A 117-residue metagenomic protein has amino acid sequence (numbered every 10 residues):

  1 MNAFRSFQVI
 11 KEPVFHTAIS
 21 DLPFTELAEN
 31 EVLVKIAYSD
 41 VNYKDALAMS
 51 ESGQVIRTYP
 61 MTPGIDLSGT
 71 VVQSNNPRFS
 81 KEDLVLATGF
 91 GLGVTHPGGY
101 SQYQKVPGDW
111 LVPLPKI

Functional and structural regions predicted by a protein language model:
M1-S6, V32: Short structural boundary motif marking the start of a folded domain
F4-F7, V72, Q104: Conserved hydrophobic/aromatic positions in well-ordered beta-strands
Q8-P13, S39-V41: Short polar catalytic/cofactor-binding loops
P13-P23, S52: Short glycine/threonine/proline-enriched tight-turn/helix- or strand-capping micro-motif at secondary-structure
I19-F24, S68-T70, Y103-K105, L111: Conserved hydrophobic/aromatic beta-strand scaffold that supports enzyme active sites
T25-V41, S52-L92: Glycine-rich beta-strand-centered segment in the early N-terminal region that forms part of a ligand/cofactor-binding
K44-M49: Cytochrome P450 core scaffold surrounding the K-helix E-X-X-R motif and the conserved "meander" helix-loop region
T88-I117: NAD(P)H dinucleotide-binding glycine-rich loop of Rossmann-like/cofactor-binding domains, especially the beta1-alpha1
